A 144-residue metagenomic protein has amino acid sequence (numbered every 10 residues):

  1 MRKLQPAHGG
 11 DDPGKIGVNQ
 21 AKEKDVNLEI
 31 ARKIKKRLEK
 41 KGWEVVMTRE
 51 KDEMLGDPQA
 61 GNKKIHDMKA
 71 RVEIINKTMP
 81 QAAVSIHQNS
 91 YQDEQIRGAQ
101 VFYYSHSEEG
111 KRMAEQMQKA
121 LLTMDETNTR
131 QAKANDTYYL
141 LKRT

Functional and structural regions predicted by a protein language model:
M1-E115: Catalytic-core regions of hydrolytic enzymes
E73, K119, Y138: Active-site phosphate/pyrophosphate- and oxyanion-stabilizing loops and adjacent acidic/basic residues in soluble
P80, R143-T144: Short, flexible loop/turn motifs enriched in small residues
Q92-Q95, D125-R143: Short catalytic/ligand-gating loop segments at beta-alpha or beta-beta junctions within enzyme catalytic domains
G110-A134: Active-site-adjacent substrate-binding region of metalloamidase/peptidase-like peptide-processing proteins
